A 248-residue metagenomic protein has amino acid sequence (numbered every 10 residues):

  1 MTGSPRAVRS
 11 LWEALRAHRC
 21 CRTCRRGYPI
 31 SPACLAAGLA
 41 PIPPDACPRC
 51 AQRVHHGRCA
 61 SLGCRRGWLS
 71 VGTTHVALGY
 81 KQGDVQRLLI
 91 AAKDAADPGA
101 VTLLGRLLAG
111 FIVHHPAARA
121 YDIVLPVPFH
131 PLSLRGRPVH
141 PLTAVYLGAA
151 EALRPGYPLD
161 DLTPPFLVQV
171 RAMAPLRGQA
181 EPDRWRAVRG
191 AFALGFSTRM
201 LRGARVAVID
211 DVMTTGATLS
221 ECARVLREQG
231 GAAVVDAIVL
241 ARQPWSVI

Functional and structural regions predicted by a protein language model:
M1-I248: Glycine-rich phosphate/pyrophosphate-handling loop used in enzymes and phosphotransfer proteins
